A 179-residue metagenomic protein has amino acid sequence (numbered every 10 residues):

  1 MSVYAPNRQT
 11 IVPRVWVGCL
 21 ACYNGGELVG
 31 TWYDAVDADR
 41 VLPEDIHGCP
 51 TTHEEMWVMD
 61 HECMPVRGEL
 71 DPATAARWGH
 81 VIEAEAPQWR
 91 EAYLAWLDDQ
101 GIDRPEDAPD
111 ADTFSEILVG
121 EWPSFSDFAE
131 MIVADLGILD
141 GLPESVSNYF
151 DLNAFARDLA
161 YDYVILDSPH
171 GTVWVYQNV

Functional and structural regions predicted by a protein language model:
S2-T52: N-terminal ordered "arm"
Y4-Q9, C19, A129-V179: Acidic, proline/glycine-rich low-complexity IDRs
V15, T31, M56-W57, V164 (+1 more regions): A broad, low-specificity signal marking well-ordered, structured residues that form hydrophobic/aromatic
N24, R40-L42, P65, R157 (+1 more regions): A broad, structure-centric signal for solvent-exposed, well-ordered loop/edge residues that line or flank functional
G25, E54, R90, P105 (+2 more regions): Residue-level signal for secondary-structure boundary elements
D37-V41, L70, G120-P123, G141 (+1 more regions): Short coil/turn linker and secondary-structure boundary residues
R40-E106: Structured domain cores in non-transmembrane regions
Y93-G137, G141, S145, A154 (+1 more regions): Extracytoplasmic/secretory-pathway segments with low complexity and glycosylation-like composition
